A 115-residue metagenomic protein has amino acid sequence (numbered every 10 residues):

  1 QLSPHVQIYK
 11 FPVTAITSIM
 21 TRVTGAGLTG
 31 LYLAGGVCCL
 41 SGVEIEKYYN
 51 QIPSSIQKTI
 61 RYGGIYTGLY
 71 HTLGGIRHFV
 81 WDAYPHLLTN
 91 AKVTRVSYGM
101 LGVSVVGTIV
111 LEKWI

Functional and structural regions predicted by a protein language model:
Q1-I115: Membrane-embedded alpha-helical bundles that constitute the cytochrome b-like, heme-associated redox core of multi-pass
